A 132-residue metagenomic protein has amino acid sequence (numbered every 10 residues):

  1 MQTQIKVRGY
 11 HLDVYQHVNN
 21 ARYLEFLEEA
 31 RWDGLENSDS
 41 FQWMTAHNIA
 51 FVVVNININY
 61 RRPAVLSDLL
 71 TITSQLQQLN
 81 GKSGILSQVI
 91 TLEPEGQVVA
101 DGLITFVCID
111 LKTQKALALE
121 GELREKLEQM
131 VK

Functional and structural regions predicted by a protein language model:
M1-T71, L79-I85, V89-K132: Terminal targeting signals and extreme-terminal segments of soluble enzymes
